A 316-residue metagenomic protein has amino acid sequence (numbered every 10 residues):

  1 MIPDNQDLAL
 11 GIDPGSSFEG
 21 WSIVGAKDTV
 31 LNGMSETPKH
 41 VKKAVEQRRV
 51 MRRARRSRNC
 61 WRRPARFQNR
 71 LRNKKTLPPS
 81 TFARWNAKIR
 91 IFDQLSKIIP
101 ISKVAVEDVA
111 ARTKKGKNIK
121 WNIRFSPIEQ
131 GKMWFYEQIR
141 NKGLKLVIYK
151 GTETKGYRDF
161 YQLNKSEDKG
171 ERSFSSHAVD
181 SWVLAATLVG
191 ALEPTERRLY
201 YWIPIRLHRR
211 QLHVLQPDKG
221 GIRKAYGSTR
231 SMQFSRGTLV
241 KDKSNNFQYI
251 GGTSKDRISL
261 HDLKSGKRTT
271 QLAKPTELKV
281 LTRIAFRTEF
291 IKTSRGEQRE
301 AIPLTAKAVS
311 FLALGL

Functional and structural regions predicted by a protein language model:
I2, D242: Active-site beta-strand termini and strand-to-loop segments that position acidic
P3-D4, S16-F18, V24-M232, R236 (+1 more regions): Substrate-contacting helices/loops that form the catalytic groove of nucleic-acid and nucleotide-polymer processing
D7-G15: Two-metal-ion RNase H-like nuclease active-site motif
A9, W21, F247-Q248: Small-residue-enriched segments and motifs
W21-I23, I258-K264: SH3/SH3-like beta-barrel fold
T238-L239, N245-H261: Short beta-strand-centered aromatic/proline hotspots
